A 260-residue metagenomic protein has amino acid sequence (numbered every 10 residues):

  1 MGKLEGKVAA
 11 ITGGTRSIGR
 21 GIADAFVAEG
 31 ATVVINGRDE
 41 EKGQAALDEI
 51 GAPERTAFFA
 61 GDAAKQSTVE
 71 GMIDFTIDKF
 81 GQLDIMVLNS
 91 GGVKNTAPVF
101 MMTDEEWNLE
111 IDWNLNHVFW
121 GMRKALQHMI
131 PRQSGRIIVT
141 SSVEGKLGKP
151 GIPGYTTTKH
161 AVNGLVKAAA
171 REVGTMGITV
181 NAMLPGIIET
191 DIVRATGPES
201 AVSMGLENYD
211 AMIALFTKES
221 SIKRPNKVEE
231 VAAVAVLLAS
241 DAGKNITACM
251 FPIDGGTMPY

Functional and structural regions predicted by a protein language model:
V8, T15-S17, D39: Conserved glycine-rich cofactor-binding loop
A97-V99, T103-I111, F216: Substrate-binding pocket helix/loop in short-chain dehydrogenase/reductase
M122, I130, S134, I222-I253 (+1 more regions): C-terminal substrate-recognition "lid" of short-chain dehydrogenase/reductases
M122, T158, V166: Active-site helix of classical SDR
Q127, R171-E172, K244: Alpha-helical segment proximal to the catalytic Tyr-Lys
S142: Residue(s) in the substrate-gating loop at a strand-loop-helix junction that position the organic substrate next
G174, T179, I246-A248: Short, small/polar-rich loop/turn modules that mediate ligand/substrate recognition or access, typified
